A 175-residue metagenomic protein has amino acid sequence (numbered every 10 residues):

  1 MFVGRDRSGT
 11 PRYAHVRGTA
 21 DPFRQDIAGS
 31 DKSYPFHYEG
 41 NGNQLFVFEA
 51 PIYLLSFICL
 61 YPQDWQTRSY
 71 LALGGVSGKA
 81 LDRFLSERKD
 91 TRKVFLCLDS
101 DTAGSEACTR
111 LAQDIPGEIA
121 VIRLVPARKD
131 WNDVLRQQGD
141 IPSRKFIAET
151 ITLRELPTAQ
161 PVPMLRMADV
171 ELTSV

Functional and structural regions predicted by a protein language model:
M1-E87: Phosphate-handling DNA/RNA-contact segment within nucleic-acid enzymes
C59-V175: TOPRIM fold recognition
